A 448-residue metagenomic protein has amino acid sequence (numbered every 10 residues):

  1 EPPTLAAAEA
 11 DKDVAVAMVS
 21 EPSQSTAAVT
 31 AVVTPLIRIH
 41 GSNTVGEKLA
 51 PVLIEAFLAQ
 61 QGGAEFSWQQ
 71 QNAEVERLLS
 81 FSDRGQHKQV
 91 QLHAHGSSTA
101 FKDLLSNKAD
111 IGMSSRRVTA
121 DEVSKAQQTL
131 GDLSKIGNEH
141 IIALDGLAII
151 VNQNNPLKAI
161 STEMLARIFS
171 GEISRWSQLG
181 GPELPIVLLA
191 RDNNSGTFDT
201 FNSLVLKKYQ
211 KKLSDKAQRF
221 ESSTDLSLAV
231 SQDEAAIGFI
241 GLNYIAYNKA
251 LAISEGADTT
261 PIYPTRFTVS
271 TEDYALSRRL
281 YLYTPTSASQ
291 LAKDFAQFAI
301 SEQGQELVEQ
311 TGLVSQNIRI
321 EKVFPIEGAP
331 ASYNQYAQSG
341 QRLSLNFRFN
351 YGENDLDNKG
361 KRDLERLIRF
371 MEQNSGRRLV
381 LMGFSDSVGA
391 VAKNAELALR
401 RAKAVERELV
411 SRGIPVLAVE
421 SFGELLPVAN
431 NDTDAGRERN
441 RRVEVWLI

Functional and structural regions predicted by a protein language model:
V19-F169: N-terminal segment of the mature folded domain
K48-A50, K135-K216, E221, S227-S231: Extracytoplasmic ligand-binding site segments that recognize negatively charged/polar headgroups
N72-R84, F101, D110, N194-P261: Ligand-binding pocket segment of bilobal, Venus flytrap-like solute-binding proteins
T99, F384-I448: Periplasmic OmpA-like peptidoglycan-binding domain that tethers envelope proteins to the cell wall
E122-N138, A246-S270: Ligand-binding "clamshell"
L147-N155, T271-D273, S277-S289: A bilobed periplasmic-binding-protein/Venus flytrap-type ligand-binding module shared by bacterial periplasmic
T162-G181, F298-R319: Periplasmic-binding protein-like
Q305-Q310, S315-R378: Periplasmic peptidoglycan-binding/tethering modules of Gram-negative envelope proteins
